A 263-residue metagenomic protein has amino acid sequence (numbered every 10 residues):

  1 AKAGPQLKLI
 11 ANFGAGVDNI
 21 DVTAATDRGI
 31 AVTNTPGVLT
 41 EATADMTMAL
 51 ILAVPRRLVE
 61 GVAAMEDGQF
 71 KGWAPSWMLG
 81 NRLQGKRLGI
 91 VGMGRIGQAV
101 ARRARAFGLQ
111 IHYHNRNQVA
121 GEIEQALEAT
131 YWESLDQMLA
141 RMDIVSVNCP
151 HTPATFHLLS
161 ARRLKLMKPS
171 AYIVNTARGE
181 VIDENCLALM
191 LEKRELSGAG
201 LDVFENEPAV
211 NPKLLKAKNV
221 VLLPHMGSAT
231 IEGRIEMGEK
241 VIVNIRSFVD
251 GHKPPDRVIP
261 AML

Functional and structural regions predicted by a protein language model:
A1-T33, A140, S160-L166: An N-terminal-biased, well-structured beta-alpha scaffold segment characteristic of Rossmann-like dinucleotide-binding
L7, Q84-R87, A161, S170: Phosphate-coordination loops involved in phosphoryl transfer and adenosine-cofactor binding
T26, T33-M46, W73-L79, E207-L263: C-terminal helix-to-coil terminal segments
R28, P36-R87, A99-R102, Y113-R116 (+2 more regions): Phosphate-binding beta-alpha-beta segment of Rossmann-like dinucleotide-binding domains, i.e., the NAD(P)
M93-G94: Glycine-rich Rossmann-fold phosphate-binding loop(s) that bind the pyrophosphate of adenine dinucleotide cofactors
A101, R105, L191-E192, L215: Gly/Ala-rich phosphate-binding loop of Rossmann-like dinucleotide-binding domains, activating on the conserved
R116-K213: Rossmann-like adenosine-cofactor binding region
